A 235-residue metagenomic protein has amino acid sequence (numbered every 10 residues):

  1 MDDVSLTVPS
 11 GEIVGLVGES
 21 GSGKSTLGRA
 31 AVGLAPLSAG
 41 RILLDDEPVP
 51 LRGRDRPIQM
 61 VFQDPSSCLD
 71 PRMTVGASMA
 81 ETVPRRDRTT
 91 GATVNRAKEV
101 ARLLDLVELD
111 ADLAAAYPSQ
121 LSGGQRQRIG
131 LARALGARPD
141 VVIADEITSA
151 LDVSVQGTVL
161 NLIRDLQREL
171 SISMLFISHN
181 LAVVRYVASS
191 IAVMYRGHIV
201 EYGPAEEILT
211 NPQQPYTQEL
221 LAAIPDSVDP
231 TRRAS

Functional and structural regions predicted by a protein language model:
V17-E19: The feature captures the beta-strand-to-loop junction immediately N-terminal to the Walker
V32: Helix-to-loop junction immediately C-terminal to a conserved catalytic motif
E47-Q59, M73, A77, R85 (+2 more regions): ABC ATPase NBD coupling module
V94-D112, L221-A222: Conserved ABC ATPase "signature" region
Y117-L121, Q125: Conserved ABC ATPase signature
G136-D140: A short, proline-enriched helix->beta-strand linker immediately N-terminal to the Walker B motif in ABC-type P-loop
